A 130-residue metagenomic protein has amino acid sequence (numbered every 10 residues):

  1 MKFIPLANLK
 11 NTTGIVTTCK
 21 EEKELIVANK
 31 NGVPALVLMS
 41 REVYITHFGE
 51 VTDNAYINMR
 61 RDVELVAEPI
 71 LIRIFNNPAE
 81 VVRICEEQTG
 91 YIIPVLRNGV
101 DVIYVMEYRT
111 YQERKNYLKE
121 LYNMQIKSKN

Functional and structural regions predicted by a protein language model:
I4-E22, L71-T89: The conserved cystathionine-beta-synthase
I4-N8, P34, S40-V43, L71-I74 (+2 more regions): Histidine- and aromatic-rich ligand-binding microenvironments
L6-G14, K20-L25, N31, A35-M39 (+2 more regions): Positively charged, hydrophobic/aromatic-enriched amphipathic segments
E24-L38, Y91-Y104: Cytosolic beta-strand hydrophobic patch enriched in CBS
R41-N77, T110-N130: Tandem CBS (Bateman) regulatory domains
R83, G90-I93, N123, K129-N130: Compact DNA/chromatin-associated regulatory and scaffold domains in nuclear/nucleoid proteins
